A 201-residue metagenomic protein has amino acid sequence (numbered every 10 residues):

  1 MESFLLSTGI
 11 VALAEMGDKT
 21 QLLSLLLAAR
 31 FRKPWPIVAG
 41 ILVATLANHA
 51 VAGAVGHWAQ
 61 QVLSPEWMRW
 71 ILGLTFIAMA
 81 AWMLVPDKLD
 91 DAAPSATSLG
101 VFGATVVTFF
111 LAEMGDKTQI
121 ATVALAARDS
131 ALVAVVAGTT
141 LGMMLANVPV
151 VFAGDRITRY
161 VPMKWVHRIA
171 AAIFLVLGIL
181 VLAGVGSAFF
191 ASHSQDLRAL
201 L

Functional and structural regions predicted by a protein language model:
M1-M16, W35, K88-A112, V135-A137 (+2 more regions): Small-residue-enriched transmembrane helix starts and helix-helix packing motifs in multi-pass inner-membrane proteins
E2-Q61, A121-L141: Juxtamembrane transmembrane-helix termini in multi-pass membrane transport proteins
E15-D18, E113-D116, A188: Polar/charged low-complexity regions in secreted precursors and cytosolic/nuclear IDRs
R32-G100, P149-A172, I179: Membrane helix-loop-helix hairpins that form the core translocation module of multi-pass transporters
L180-L201: Juxtamembrane boundary at the C-terminal end of a transmembrane helix
